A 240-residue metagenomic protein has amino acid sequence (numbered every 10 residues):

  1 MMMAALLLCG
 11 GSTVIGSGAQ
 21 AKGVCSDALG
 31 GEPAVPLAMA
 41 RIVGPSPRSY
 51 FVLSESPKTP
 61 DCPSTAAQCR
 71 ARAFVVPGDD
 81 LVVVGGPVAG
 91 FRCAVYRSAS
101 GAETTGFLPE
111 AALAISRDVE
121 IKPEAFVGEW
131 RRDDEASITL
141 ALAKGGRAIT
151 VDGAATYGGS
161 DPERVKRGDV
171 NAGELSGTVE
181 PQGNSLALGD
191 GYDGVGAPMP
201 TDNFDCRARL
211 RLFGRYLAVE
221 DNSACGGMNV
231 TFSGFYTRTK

Functional and structural regions predicted by a protein language model:
M1-A4: Bacterial N-terminal signal peptides that target proteins for export
C9-G18: C-terminal segment of classical bacterial N-terminal signal peptides
G23-L37, Q68-E110: SH3/SH3-like beta-barrel superfamily modules
P60-R70: Short alpha-helix capping/helix-loop boundary micro-motifs
E103-V127: Pro/Ala/Gly-rich low-complexity, hydrophilic intrinsically disordered segments
I121-T139, F232-K240: Tryptophan-anchored aromatic micro-motifs
A136-D190, V219-G226: N-terminal glycine/threonine-rich, aromatic-flanked beta-hairpin/loop signature
D202-K240: Hydrophilic extracytoplasmic domains
